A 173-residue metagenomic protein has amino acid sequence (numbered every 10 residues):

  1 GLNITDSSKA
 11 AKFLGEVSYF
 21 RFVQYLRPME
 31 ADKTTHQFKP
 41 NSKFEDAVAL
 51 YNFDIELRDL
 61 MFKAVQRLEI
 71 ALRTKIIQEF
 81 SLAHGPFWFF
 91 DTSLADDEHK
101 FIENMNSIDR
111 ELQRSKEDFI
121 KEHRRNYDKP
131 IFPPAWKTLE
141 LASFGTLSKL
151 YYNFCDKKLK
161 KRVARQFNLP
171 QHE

Functional and structural regions predicted by a protein language model:
G1-H172: Long, contiguous internal "core" modules enriched in hydrophobic/ aromatic residues
